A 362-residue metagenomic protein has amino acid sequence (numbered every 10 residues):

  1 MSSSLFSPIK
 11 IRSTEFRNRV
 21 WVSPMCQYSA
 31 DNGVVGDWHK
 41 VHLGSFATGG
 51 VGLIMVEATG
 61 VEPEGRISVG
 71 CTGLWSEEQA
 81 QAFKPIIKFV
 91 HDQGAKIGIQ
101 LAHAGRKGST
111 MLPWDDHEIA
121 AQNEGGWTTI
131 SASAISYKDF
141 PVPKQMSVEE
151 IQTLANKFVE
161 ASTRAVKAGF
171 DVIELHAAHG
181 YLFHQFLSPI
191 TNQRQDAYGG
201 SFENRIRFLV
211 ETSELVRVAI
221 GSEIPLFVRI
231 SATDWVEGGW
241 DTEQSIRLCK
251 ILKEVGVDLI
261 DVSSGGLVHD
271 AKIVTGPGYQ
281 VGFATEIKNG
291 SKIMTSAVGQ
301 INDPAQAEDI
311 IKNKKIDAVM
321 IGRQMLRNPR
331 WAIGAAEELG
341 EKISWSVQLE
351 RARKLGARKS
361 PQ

Functional and structural regions predicted by a protein language model:
M1-Q362: Flavin-dependent oxidoreductase catalytic cores
